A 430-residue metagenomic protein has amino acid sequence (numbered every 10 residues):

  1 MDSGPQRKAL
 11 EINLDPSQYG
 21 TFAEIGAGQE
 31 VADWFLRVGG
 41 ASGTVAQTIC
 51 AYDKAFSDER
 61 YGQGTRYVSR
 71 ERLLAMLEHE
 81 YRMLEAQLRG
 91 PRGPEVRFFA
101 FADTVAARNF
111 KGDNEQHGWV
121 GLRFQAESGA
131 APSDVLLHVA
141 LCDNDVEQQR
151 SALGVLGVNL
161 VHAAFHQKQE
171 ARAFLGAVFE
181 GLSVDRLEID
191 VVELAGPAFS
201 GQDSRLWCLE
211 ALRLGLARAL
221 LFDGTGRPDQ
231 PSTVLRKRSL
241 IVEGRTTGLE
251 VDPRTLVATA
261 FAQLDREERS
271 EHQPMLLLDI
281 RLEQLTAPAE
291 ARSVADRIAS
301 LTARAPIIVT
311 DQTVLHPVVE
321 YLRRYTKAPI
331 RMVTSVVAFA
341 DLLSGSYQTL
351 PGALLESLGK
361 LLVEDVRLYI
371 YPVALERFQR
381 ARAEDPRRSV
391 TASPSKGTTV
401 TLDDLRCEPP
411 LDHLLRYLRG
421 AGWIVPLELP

Functional and structural regions predicted by a protein language model:
M1-P430: Nucleotidyltransferase catalytic core that binds NTPs
